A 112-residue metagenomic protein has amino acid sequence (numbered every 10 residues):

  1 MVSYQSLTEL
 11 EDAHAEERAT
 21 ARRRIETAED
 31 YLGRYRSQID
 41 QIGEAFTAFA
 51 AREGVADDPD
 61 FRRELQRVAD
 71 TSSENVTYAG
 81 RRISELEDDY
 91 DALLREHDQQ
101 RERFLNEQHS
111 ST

Functional and structural regions predicted by a protein language model:
M1-T112: Soluble, non-transmembrane alpha-helical interaction regions
